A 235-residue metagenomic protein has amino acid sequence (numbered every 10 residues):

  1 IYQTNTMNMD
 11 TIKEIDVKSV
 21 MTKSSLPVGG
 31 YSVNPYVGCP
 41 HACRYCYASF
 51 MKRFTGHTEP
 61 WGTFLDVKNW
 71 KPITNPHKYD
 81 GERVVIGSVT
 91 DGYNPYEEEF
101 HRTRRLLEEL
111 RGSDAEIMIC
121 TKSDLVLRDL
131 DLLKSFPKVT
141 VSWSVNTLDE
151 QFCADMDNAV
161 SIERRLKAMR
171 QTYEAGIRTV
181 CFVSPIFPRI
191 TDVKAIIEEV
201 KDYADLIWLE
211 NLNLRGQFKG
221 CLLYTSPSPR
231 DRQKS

Functional and structural regions predicted by a protein language model:
Y2, T6-S142, L148-F152, I162-E163 (+1 more regions): Conserved Radical SAM active-site core
N34, S184-F187, S228: Hydrophobic alpha-helix-in-membranes signature
K52, N213, D231: Flexible, active-site-proximal loop/turn residues at the rims of small-molecule/cofactor binding pockets and catalytic
V145-D149, N211-L214: Short, acidic/turn-prone active-site loops that include or flank metal/cofactor- and phosphate-binding residues
R164-G220: Conserved C-terminal portion of the radical SAM core fold that forms the substrate/S-adenosylmethionine-binding
Y224-D231: Conserved small/polar residues in nucleotide/adenosyl-binding loops
